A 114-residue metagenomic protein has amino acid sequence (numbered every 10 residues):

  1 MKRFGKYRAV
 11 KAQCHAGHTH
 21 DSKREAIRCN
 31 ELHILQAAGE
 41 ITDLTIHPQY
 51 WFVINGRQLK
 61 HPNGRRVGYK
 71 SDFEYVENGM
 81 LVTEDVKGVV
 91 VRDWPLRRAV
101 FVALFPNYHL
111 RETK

Functional and structural regions predicted by a protein language model:
M1-K114: Electrostatic, structured charged patches in enzyme active sites and in nucleic-acid/phosphate-binding
